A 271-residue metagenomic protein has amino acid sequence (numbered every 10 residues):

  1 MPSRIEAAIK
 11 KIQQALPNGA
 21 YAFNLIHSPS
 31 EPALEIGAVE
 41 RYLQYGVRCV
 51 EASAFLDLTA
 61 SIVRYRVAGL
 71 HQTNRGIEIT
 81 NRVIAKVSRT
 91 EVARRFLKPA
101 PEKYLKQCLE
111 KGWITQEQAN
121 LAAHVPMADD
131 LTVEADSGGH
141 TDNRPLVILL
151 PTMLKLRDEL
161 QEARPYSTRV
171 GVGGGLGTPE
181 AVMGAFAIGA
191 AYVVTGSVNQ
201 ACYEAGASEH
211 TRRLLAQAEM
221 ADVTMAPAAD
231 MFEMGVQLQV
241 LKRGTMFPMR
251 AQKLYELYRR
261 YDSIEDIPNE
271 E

Functional and structural regions predicted by a protein language model:
M1-S167, E180, N199: Active-site entrance/lid segments in N-terminal catalytic domains of soluble metabolic enzymes
P2-E6, D136, E180-Q239: Catalytic or ion-translocation cores adjacent to nucleophile or general acid/base/metal-coordination motifs in diverse
A38, Y42-R48, S53, A221-G244: Phosphate/diphosphate-binding loops
C49, R169-V170, A191-Y192: Beta-sheet entry/capping signal
N120-D136, G235-E271: C-terminal extensions of enzymes
V147, P151-Q161, P165, T178-V182 (+6 more regions): Non-transmembrane, aqueous-exposed alpha-helical and coiled segments at domain scale
R169-G177: Glycine-rich beta-strand-to-loop/alpha-helix junction loops that act as flexible
